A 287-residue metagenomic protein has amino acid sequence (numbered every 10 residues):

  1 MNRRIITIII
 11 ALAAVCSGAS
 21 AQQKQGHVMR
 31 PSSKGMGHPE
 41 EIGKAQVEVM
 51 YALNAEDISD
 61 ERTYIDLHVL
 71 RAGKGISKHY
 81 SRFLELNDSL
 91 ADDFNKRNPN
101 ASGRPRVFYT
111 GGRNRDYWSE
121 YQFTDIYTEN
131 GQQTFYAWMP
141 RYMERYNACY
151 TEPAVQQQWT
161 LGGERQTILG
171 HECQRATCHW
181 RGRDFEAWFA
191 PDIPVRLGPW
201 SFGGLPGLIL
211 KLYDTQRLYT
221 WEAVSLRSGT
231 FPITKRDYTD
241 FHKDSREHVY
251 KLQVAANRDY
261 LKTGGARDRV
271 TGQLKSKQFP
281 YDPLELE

Functional and structural regions predicted by a protein language model:
M1-S33: Bacterial Sec-dependent N-terminal signal peptides
G26-E287: Extended soluble regions of mature proteins
